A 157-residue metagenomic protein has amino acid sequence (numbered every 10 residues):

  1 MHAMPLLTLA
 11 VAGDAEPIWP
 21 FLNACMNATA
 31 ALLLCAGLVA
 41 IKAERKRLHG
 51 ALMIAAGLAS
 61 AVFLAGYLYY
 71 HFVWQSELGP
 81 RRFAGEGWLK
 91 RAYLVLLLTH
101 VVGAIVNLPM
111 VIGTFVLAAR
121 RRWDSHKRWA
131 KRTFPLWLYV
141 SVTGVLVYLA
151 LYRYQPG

Functional and structural regions predicted by a protein language model:
M1-G157: Alpha-helical membrane insertion/targeting regions
